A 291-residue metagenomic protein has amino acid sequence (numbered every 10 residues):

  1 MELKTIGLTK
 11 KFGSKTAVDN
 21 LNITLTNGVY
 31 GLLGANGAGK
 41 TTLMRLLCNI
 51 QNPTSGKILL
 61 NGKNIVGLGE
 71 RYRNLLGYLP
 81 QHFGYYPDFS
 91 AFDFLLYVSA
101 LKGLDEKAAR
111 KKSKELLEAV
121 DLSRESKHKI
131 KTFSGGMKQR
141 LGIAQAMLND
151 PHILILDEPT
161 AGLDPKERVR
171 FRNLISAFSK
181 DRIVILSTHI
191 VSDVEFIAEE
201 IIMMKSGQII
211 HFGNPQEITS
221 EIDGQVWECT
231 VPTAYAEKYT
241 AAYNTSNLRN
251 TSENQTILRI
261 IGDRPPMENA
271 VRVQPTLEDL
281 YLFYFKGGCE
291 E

Functional and structural regions predicted by a protein language model:
A35-G39: Walker A (P-loop) phosphate-binding loop of ABC-type ATPase nucleotide-binding domains
C48: Helix-to-loop junction immediately C-terminal to a conserved catalytic motif
G56-G67, R71-Y72: Conserved ABC transporter NBD signature motif
L96, A100, K107-E125: Conserved ABC ATPase "signature" region
L154-E158: Catalytic Walker B motif of ABC-type/P-loop ATPase nucleotide-binding domains
F171-L258: ABC transporter nucleotide-binding domain
